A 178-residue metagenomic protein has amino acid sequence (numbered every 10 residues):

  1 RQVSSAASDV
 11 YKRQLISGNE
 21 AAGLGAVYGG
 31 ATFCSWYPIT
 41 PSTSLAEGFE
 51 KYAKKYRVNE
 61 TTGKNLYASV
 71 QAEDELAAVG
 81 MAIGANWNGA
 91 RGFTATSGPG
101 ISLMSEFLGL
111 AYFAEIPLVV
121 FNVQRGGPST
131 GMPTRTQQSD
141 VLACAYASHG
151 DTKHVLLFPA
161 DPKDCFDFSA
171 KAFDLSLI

Functional and structural regions predicted by a protein language model:
R1-A7, Y11: Single conserved hydrophobic/aromatic residue that forms the stacking wall/gate of nucleotide- or nucleobase-binding
K12-I16: Active-site mouth loops of central-metabolism enzymes
N19, L24-V27: Active-site pocket-lining segments that scaffold enzyme catalytic pockets across diverse folds
Y37: Acidic, PIN/NYN-like endoribonuclease modules and their adjacent C-terminal/linker elements
T40-C144, V155-S176: Thiamine diphosphate
G150-K153: Flexible glycine/proline-enriched surface loops and loop-helix/loop-strand junctions
